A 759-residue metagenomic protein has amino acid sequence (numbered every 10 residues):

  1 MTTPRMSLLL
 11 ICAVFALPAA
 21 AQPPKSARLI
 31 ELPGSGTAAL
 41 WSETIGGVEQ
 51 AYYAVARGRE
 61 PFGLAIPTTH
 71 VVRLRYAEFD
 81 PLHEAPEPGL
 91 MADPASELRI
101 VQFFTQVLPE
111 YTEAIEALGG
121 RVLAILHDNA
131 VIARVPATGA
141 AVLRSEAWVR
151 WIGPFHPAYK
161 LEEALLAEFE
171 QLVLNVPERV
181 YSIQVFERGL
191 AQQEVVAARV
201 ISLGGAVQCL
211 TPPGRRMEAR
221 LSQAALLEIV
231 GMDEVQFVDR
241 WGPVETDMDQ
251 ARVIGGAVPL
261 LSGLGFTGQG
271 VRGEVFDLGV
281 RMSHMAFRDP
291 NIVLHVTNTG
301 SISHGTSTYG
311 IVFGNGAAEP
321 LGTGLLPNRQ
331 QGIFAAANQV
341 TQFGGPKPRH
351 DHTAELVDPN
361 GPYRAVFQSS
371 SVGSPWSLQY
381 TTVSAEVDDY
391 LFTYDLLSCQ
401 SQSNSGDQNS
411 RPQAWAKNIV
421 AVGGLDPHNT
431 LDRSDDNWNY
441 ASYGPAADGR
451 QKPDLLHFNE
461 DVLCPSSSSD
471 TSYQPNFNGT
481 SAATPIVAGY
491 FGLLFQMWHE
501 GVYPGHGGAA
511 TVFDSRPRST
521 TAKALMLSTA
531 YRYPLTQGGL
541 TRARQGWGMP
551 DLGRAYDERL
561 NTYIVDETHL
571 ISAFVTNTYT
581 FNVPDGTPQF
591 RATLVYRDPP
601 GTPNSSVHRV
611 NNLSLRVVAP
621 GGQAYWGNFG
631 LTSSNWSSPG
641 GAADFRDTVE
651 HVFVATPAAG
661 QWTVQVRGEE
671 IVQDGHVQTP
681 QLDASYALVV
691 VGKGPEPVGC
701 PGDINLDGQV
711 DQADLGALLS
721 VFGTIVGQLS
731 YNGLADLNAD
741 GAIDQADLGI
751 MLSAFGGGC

Functional and structural regions predicted by a protein language model:
S7-P18: Bacterial N-terminal signal peptides
A21-F266, V271-R272, V340: Autoinhibitory N-terminal propeptides
A117, R121-I125, H608-R646: Surface-exposed beta-strand/loop patches in noncatalytic accessory domains and peripheral targeting/linker segments
V176-P177, V195, L260-P346, P362-F367 (+10 more regions): Subtilisin-like serine protease catalytic core
T430-D435, H457-P485, D566: The feature captures the short pre-catalytic strand/loop hairpin that immediately precedes and shapes the active-site
Y503-G505, F513, P517, P534 (+2 more regions): Secreted peptidase-domain scaffold signal
G508, P695-C759: Cellulosome-associated attachment modules in secreted, modular CAZymes
R518-L525, N577-Y579, H608, V617-A619 (+1 more regions): C-terminal edge strands of extracellular/lumenal beta-sandwich accessory domains
